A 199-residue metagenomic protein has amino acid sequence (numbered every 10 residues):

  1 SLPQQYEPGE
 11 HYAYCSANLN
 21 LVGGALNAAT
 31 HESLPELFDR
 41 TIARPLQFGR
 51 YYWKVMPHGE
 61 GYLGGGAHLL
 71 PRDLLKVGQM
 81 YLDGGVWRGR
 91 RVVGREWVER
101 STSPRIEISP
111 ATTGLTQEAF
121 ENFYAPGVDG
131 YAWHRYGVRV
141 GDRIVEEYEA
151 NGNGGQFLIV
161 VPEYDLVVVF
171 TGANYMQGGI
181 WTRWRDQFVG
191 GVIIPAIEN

Functional and structural regions predicted by a protein language model:
S1, S101, V192-I193: A generic structural signal for nonpolar/aromatic side chains embedded in well-ordered alpha-helices
S1-G65: Catalytic-site signature segments of enzymes, centered on catalytic residues
H11-C15, L63-L70, P126, A150 (+3 more regions): Aromatic-acidic/polar surface patches that form glycan- and anion
N18-A25, G65-W87, Q156-G172: Active-site-proximal alpha-helical segments within enzyme catalytic domains
L19, G23, P35, D39 (+4 more regions): Extracytoplasmic/secreted envelope proteins and their assembly/folding machinery, especially bacterial periplasmic
F38-D39, A43-S103: Active-site-proximal binding-pocket segments
G49-Y51, T102-V167: Active-site Gly/Thr loop motif
E147-N199: Structured C-terminal helix/loop/strand segments within mature extracytoplasmic catalytic/sensor domains
